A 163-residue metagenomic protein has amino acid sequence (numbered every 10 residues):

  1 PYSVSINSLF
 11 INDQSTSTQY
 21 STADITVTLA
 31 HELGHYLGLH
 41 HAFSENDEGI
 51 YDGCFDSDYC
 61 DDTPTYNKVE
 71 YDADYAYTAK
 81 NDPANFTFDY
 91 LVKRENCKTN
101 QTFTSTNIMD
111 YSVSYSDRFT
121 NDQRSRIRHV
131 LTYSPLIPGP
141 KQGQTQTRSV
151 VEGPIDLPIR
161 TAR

Functional and structural regions predicted by a protein language model:
P1-E32, Y36-R163: Extracellular (secreted or membrane-anchored) zinc-dependent metallopeptidases, primarily metzincins but also closely
